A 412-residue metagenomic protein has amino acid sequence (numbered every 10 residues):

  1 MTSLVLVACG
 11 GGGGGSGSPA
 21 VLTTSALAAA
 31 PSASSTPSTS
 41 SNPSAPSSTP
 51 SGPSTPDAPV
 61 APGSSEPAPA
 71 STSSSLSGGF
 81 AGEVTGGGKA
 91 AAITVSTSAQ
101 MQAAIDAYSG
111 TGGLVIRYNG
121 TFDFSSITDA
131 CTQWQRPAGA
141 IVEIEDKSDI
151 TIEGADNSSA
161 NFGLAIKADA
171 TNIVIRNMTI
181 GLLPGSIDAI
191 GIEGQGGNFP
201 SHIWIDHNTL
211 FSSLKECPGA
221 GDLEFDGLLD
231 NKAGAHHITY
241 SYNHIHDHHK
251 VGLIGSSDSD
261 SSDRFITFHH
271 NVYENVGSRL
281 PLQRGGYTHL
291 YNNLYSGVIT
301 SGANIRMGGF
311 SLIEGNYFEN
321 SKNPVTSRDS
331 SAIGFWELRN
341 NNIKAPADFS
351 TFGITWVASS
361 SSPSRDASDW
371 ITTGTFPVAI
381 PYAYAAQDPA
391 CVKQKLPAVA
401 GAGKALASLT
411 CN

Functional and structural regions predicted by a protein language model:
V5-A8: C-terminal motif of bacterial Sec signal peptides marking the signal peptidase cleavage site
G10-S75: Ser/Thr/Gly/Pro-rich low-complexity, disordered linker/stalk segments of secreted and cell-surface proteins
A70-R117: Acidic Gly/Asp/Thr-rich repetitive segments characteristic of extracellular carbohydrate-active and adhesion proteins
A99, T121-F124, N157-S158, P346-D348: Acidic glycine-/aspartate-rich tracts in secreted/extracellular proteins
Q102-G112, R117, S125-T151, S159-R176 (+1 more regions): Extracellular beta-strand-rich solenoid/capping regions of secreted or surface-exposed proteins that bind or remodel
T132-A140, N161-A165, P184-G196, C217-K232 (+5 more regions): Extracellular beta-strand/beta-solenoid scaffold signature
S148-A155, T171-L182, F199-E216, A235-S256 (+4 more regions): Right-handed parallel beta-helix
Q283-G285, Y291-Y295, I299-N412: Extracellular beta-rich repeat passengers
